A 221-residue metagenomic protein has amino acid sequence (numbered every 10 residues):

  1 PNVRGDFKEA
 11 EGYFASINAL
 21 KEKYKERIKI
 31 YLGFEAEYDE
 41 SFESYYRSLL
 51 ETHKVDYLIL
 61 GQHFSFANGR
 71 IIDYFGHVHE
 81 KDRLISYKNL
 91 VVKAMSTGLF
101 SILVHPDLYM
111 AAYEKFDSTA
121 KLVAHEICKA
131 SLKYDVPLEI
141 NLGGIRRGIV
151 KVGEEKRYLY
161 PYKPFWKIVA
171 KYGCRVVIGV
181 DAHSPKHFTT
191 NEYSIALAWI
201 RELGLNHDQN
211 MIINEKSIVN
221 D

Functional and structural regions predicted by a protein language model:
P1-I85: A metal-dependent hydrolase metal-coordination microenvironment
A10-I17, L84-Y87, V91, A124 (+2 more regions): Aromatic/hydrophobic pocket-lining residues that form the small-molecule binding cavity in soluble enzyme cores
F14-R27, R47-D56, K93-L99, I127-D135 (+1 more regions): Acidic (Asp/Glu)-rich catalytic clusters
I30-F34, L58-L60, I102-V104, L138-I140 (+2 more regions): Hydrophobic faces of well-ordered beta-strands that scaffold small-molecule active sites in alpha/beta enzyme cores
E35-E37, H63-S65, D107-Y109, G143-I145 (+1 more regions): Catalytic metal-binding/acid-base residues of hydrolase active sites
G69-D82, D107-S118, K151-G153: Surface-exposed cleft-lining segments at the edges of enzyme active sites
R83-T119: Hydrophobic, aromatic-enriched interface-forming segments
M110-A111, K115-D221: Charged catalytic cores and adjacent phosphate/nucleic-acid-binding surfaces used for phosphate/nucleic-acid chemistry
